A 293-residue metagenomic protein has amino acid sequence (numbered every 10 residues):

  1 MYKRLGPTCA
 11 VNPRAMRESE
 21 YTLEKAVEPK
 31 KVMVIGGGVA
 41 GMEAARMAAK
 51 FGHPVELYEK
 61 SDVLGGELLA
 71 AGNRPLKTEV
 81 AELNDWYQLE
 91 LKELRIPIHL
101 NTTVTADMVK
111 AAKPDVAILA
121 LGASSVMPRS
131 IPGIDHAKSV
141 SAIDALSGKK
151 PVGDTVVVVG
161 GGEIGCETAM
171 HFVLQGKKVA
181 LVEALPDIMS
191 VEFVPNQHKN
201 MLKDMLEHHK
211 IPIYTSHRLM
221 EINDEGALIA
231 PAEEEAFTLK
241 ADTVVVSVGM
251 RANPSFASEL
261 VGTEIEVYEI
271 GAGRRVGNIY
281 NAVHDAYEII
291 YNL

Functional and structural regions predicted by a protein language model:
M1-P29: Cysteine-cluster motifs in flexible loop/terminal segments that predominantly coordinate metals
K3-P7, L119-K138: Positively charged, proline/Ser/Thr-rich regional signature most characteristic of the Rhodanese/CDC25-like
A26-K60, L64, H99-K113, L121-I131 (+3 more regions): Rossmann-like dinucleotide/flavin-binding elements
P54-L94, H171-H217, R274: Rossmann-like dinucleotide-binding cores of NAD(P)H-dependent redox enzymes
N73-K77, A117, D135-A137, Q197-N200 (+1 more regions): Short, hinge-like loop/turn segments at secondary-structure boundaries
N84, L100-T103, S141-I143, T215-H217 (+2 more regions): Short loop/edge segments at beta-strand edges and connector loops that shape dinucleotide/nucleotide cofactor-binding
L91-I98, D135-K138, L206-P212, T263-E266: A short helix-to-beta-strand connector/capping loop
